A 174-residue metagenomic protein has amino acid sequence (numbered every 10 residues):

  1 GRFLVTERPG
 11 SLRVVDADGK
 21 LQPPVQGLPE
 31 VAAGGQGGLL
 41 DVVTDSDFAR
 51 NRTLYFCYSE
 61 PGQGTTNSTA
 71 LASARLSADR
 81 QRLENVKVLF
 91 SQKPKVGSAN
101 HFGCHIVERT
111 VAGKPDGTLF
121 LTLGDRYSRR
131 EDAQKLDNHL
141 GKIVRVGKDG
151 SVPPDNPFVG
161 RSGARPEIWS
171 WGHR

Functional and structural regions predicted by a protein language model:
G1, W171-R174: Short, intrinsically disordered, charge-balanced linker/junction segments flanking boundaries in proteins
G1-E131: Acidic, Gly/Ser/Thr-rich repeat motifs that build Ca2+-stabilized beta-propeller blades
G10, R52, L140, G147 (+2 more regions): Sequence-structural signature of mature extracellular/luminal beta-sheet repeat domains, prominently beta-propellers
G35-Q36, S98-A99, S162, W169-G172: Conserved loop/turn at the beginning of each blade in beta-propeller domains
T69-D79, K135-D149: Beta-propeller blade signature
L123-G124, E167-S170: Active-site-proximal helix/loop microenvironment of the serine DD-peptidase/beta-lactamase transpeptidase fold
D125-R126, K148-G163: Short pre-catalytic segments that frame enzyme active sites
